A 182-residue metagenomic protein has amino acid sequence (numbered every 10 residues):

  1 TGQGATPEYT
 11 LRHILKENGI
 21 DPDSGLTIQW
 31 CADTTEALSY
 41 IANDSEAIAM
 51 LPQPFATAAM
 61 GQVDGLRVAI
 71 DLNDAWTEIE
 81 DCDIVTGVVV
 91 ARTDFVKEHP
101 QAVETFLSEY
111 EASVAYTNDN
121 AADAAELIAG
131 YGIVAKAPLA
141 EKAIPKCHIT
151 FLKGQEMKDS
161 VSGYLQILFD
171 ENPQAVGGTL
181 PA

Functional and structural regions predicted by a protein language model:
T1-A58: Bilobed "Venus flytrap"/periplasmic-binding protein-like clamshell domains and structurally analogous long
Q3-T6, L72-A75, G132: Short glycine-enriched loops at secondary-structure junctions
I20-D23, V68, A137, G177: Secondary-structure boundary/capping residues
T35-I128: Pocket-lining segment of extracytoplasmic ligand-binding domains
V96-E171, A175: Secondary-structure end/capping motifs
L180-A182: Short, amphipathic C-terminal "tail helix"
